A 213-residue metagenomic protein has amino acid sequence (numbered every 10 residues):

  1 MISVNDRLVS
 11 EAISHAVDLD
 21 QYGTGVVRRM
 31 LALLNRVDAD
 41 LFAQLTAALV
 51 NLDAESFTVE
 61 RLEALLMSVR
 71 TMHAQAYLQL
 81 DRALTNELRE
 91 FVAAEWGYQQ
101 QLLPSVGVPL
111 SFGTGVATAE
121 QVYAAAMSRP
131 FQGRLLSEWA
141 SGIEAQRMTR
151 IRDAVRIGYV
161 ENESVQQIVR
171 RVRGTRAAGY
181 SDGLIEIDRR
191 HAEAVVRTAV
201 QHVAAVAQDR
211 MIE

Functional and structural regions predicted by a protein language model:
M1-D182: N-terminal leader/targeting and assembly helices and adjacent pre-domain segments
G183-E213: Acidic, glycine-rich two-metal-ion catalytic cores of nucleic acid-processing enzymes
